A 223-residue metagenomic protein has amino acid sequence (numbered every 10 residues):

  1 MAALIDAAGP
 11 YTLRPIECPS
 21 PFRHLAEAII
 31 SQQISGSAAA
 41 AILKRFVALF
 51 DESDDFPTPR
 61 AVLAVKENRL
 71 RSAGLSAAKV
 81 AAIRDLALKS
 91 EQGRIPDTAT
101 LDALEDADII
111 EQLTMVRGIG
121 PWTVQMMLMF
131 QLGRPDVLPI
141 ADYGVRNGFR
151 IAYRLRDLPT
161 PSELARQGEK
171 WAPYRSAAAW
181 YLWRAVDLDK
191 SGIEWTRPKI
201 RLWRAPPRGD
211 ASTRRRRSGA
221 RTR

Functional and structural regions predicted by a protein language model:
M1-L104, R166-R223: N-terminal polyanion-binding entry modules of DNA glycosylases/AP lyases and select other DNA-binding proteins
I30, E105-I151: Catalytic DNA-binding helix-loop module of base-excision-repair DNA glycosylases/AP lyases
I34, L132, Y153-R154, V186: Hydrophobic/aromatic-lined pockets within catalytic cores
A48, L88-I95, M115-G118, M129 (+2 more regions): Alpha-helix capping at helix-to-loop junctions
A107-G118, Y153-P159, S176-A178, R184: A short, terminal or domain-edge coil/loop segment
A141-Q167: Accessory, usually C-terminal, subdomains that scaffold auxiliary metal cofactors
